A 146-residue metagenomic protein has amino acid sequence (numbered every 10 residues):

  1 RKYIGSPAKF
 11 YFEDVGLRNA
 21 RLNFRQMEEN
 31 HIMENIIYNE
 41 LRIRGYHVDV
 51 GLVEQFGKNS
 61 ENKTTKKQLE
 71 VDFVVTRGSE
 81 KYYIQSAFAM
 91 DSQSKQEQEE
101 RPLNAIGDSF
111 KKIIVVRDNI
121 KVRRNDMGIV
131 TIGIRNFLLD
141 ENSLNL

Functional and structural regions predicted by a protein language model:
R1-K81: Accessory nucleic acid-recognition modules appended to NTPase machines
R1-Y3, N104, K121-R123: Short secondary-structure boundary/capping segments
Y11, I84, I113-V115, V130-I132: Hydrophobic/aromatic beta-strand patches that form the interior of the parallel beta-sheet core in alpha/beta enzyme
G51-V53, V115-R117, I132-I134: Conserved beta-strand termini and adjacent loop/short-helix elements that scaffold enzyme active sites in alpha/beta
T76-S92, E99: Active-site ExK catalytic segment of metal-dependent nucleases
M90-I120: Basic, amphipathic alpha-helical patches used to engage nucleic acids or provide basic targeting signals, exemplified
N119-L146: Domain-level recognition of nuclease-like catalytic cores that cleave nucleotide substrates
